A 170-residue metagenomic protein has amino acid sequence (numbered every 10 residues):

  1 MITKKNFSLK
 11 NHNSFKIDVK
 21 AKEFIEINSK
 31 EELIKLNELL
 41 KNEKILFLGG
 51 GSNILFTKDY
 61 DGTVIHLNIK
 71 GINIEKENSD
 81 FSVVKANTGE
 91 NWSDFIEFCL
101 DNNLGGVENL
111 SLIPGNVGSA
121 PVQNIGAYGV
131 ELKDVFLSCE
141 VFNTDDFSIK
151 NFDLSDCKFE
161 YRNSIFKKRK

Functional and structural regions predicted by a protein language model:
M1-E131, V135, C139, N143-D145: Anion-binding (especially nucleotide phosphate/pyrophosphate-binding) glycine-rich loop and adjoining beta-alpha core
F142, I149-K170: Long, positively charged amphipathic alpha-helical accessory segments at protein N-termini or as interdomain linkers
